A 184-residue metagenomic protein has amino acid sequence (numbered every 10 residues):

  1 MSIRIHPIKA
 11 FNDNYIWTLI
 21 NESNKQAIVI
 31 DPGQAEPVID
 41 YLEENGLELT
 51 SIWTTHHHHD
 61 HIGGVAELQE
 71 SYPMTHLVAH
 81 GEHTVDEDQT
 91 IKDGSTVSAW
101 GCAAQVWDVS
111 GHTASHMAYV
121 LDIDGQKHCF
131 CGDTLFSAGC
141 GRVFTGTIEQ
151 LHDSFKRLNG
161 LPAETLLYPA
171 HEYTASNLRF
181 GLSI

Functional and structural regions predicted by a protein language model:
M1-I5: Extreme N-terminal starter segment of soluble prokaryotic enzymes
F11-N12, A27, P32-D108, K127: Active-site HxH/HxHxD metal-binding segment of metal-dependent hydrolases
T18, T96-D124, H128, G160: Core dinuclear metal-dependent hydrolase active-site scaffold
L19, D31, L68, D133 (+1 more regions): Residue-level signal for inorganic ion chemistry
P32-Q34, H57, E82, H112-T113 (+3 more regions): Active-site metal-binding loops of divalent metal-dependent hydrolases
Y41-L42, L47, G141-E149: A short alpha/beta connector and helix-capping loop motif
E87, A138-F144, N177: A short acidic, helix-capping loop that chelates divalent metal ions and anchors anionic groups
K127, E149-I184: Divalent-metal (often Zn2+) His-rich catalytic cores of metallo-beta-lactamase-fold enzymes
